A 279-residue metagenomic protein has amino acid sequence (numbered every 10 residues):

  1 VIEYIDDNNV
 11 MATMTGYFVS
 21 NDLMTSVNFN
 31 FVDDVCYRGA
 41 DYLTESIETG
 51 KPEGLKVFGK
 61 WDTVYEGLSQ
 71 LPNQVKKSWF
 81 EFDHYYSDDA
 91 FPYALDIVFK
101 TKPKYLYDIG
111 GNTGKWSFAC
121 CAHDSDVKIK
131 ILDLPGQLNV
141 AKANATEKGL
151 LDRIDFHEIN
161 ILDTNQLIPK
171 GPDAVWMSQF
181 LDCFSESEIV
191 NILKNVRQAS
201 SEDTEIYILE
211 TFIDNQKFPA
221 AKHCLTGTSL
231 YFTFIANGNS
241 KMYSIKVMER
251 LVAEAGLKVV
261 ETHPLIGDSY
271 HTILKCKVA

Functional and structural regions predicted by a protein language model:
V1-K104: Conserved Class I S-adenosyl-L-methionine-dependent methyltransferase catalytic core
E3-Y4, K100, Y105-A279: Alpha-helical subdomain
